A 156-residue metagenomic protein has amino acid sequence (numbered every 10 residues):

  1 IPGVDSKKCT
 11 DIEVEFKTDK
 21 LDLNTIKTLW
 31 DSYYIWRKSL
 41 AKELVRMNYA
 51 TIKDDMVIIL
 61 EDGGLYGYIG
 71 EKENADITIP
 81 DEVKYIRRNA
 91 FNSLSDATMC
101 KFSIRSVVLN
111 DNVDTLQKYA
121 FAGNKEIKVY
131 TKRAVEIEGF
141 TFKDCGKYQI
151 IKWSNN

Functional and structural regions predicted by a protein language model:
I1-E61, G70-Y85, D96-T115, N124-E136 (+1 more regions): Structural signature of tandem-repeat unit edges
N92-L94: Short, well-ordered amphipathic alpha-helices
